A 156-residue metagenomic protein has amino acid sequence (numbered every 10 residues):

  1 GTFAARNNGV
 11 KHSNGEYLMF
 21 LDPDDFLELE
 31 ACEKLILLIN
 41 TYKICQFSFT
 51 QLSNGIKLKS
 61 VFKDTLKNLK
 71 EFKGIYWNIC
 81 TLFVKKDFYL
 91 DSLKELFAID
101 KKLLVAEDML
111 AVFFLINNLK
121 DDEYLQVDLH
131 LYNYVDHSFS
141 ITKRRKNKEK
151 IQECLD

Functional and structural regions predicted by a protein language model:
G1-S13: Glycine-rich, basic loop-to-helix element that forms the pyrophosphate-binding segment of sugar-nucleotide handling
L18: Short aromatic/hydrophobic "clamp" motif used to bind/position activated sugar donors
D22-F26: The conserved acidic donor/metal-binding loop of glycosyltransferases
E30-L58: Conserved donor NDP-sugar-binding/catalytic core segment of glycosyltransferases
S48, S53-I75: Short, flexible, basic/aromatic active-site loop/helix in glycosyltransferases
K67-N147: Conserved nucleotide-sugar donor-binding catalytic segment
Q152-D156: C-terminal, non-catalytic tails of nucleotide-sugar-dependent glycosyltransferases
